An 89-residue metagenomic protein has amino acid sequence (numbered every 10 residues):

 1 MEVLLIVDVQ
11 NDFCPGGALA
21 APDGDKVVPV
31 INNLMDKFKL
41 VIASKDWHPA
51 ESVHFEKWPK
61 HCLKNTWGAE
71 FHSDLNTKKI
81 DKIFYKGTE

Functional and structural regions predicted by a protein language model:
M1-E89: Active-site acidic carboxylates
